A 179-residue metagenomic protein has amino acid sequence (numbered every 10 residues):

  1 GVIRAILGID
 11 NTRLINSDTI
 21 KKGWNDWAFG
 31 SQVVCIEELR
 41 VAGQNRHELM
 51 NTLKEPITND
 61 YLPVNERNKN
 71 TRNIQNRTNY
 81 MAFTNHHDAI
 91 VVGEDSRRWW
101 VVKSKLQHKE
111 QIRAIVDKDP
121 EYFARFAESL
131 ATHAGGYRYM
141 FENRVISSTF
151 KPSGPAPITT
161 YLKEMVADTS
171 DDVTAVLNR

Functional and structural regions predicted by a protein language model:
G1-R179: Feature primarily recognizes SF3-like P-loop helicase cores of small DNA viruses
